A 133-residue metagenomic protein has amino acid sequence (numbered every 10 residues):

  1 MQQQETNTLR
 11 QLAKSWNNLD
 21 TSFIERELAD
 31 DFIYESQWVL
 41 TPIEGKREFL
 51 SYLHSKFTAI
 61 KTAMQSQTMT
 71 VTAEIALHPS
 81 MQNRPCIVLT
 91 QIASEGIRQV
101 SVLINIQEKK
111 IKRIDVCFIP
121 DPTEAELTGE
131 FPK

Functional and structural regions predicted by a protein language model:
M1-K133: C-terminal and inter-domain tail/linker signature
